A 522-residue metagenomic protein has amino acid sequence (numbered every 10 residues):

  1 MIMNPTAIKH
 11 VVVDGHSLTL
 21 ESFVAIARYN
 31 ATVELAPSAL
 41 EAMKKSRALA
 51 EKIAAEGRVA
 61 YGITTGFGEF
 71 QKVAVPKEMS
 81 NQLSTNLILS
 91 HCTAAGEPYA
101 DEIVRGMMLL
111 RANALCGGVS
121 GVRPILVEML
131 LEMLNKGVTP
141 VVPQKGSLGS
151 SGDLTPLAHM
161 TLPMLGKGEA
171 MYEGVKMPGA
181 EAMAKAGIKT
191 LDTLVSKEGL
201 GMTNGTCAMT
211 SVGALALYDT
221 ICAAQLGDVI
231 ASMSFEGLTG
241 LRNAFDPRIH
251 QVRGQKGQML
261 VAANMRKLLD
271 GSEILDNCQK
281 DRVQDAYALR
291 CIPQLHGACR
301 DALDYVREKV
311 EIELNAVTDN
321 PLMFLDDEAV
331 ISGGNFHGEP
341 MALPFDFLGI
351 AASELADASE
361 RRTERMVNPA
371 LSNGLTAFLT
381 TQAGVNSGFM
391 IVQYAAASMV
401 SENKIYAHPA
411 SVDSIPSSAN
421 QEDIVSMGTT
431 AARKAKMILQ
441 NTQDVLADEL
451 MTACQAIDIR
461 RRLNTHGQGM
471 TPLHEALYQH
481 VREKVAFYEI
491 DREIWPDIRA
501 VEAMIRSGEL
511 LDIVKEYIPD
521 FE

Functional and structural regions predicted by a protein language model:
I2-A31, L35-A42, S46-L49, A54 (+1 more regions): C-terminal auxiliary extensions adjacent to catalytic cores
N4-E21, A25-G57, S84-P143: Glycine-rich, flexible loop motifs
E56-R58, V73, V261: Polyanion/phosphate-binding surface patch
Y61-V75, M79-L83, S90-L115, P143-L165 (+4 more regions): FAD-binding core of FAD-dependent oxidoreductases, characterized by glycine-rich FAD pyrophosphate-binding loops
A112-C116, E132-P140, L148, G166 (+3 more regions): Alpha-helix capping at helix-to-loop junctions
V119, L148-S150, G384: Conserved, non-catalytic sequence blocks in retroelement Pol enzymes and Pol-derived host proteins
E128-N135, T155-A158, L162, Q225: A broadly conserved amphipathic alpha-helix scaffold signal in soluble, globular proteins
V142-S147, D326, V330: Cysteine-centered functional microenvironments
